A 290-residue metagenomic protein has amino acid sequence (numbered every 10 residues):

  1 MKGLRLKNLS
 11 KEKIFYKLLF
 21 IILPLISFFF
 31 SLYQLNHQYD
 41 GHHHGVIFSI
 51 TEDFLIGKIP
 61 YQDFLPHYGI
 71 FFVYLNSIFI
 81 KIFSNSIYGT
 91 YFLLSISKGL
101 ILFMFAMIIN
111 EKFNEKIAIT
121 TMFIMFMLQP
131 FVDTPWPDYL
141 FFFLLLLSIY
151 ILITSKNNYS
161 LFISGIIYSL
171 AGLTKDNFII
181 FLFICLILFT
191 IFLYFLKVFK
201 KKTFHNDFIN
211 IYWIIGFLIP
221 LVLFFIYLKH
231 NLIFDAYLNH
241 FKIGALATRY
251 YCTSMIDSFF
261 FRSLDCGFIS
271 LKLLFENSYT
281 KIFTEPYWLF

Functional and structural regions predicted by a protein language model:
L18-S27, K200-K229: Hydrophobic alpha-helical membrane-interfacial segments at the cytosolic entry of transmembrane helices
L35-I50, Y61-I78, N85-Y88: Extracytoplasmic catalytic/substrate-binding loops of multi-pass membrane glycan-assembly enzymes
F92-F113, L147: Transmembrane-helix motifs of polytopic, lipid-linked glycan transferases
K98-G99, F217-L218, S258-F290: Alpha-helical transmembrane segments at the extracellular/periplasmic loop-to-helix junctions of multi-pass membrane
F105-M127, Y159, I163: Transmembrane-helix signature of polytopic, membrane-embedded enzymes that assemble or transfer cell-envelope glycans
E111-F113, L146-I163, A171, L196-F199 (+1 more regions): Membrane-interface transmembrane helices that cradle and orient dolichyl/undecaprenyl
F126-Q129, S160-F178, L182-I187, I219: Membrane-interface alpha helices of multi-pass inner-membrane proteins
D133-F141: Short acidic/glycine- and proline-prone juxtamembrane loop motifs at membrane-interface regions of multi-pass membrane
